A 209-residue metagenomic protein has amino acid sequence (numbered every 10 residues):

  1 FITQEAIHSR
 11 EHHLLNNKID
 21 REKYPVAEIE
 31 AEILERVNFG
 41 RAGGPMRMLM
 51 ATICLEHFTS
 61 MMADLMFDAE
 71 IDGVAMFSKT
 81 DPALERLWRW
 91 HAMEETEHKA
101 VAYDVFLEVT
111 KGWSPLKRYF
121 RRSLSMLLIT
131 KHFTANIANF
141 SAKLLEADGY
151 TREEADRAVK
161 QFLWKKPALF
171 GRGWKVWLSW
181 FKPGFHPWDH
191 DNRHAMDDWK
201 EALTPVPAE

Functional and structural regions predicted by a protein language model:
F1-E209: Non-heme di-metal
